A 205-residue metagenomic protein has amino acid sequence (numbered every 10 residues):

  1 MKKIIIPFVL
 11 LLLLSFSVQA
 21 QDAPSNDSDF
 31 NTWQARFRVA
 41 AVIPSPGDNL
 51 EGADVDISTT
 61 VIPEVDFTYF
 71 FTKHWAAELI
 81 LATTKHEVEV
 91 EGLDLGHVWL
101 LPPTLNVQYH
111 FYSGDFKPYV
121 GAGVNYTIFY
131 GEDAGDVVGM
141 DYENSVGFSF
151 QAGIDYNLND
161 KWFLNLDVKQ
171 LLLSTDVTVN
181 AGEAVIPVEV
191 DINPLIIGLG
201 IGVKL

Functional and structural regions predicted by a protein language model:
M1-N31: Cleavable N-terminal export/targeting peptides
A23, Q34, V39-I43, D66-G135 (+3 more regions): Gram-negative (and chloroplast) outer-membrane scaffold detector with strong preference for beta-barrel transmembrane
D27-D29, A53-T59, L93-L100, V138-V146 (+1 more regions): Replace "Gram-negative outer membrane beta-barrel proteins" with "bacterial and organellar outer membrane beta-barrel
F30-D56: N-terminal targeting signals for Sec/Tat export/insertion, comprising classic cleavable signal peptides
P46-A53, E87-L95, Y130-G139, D176-A184: Outer-membrane beta-barrel translocator domains and adjoining extracellular loop/strand segments of Gram-negative
P63-D66, F150: Hydrophobic alpha-helical segments typical of transmembrane helices and their membrane-interface/capping positions
G121, G131-L172: A charged, solvent-exposed segment within the mature domains of Sec-exported extracytoplasmic proteins
N157-L205: Hydrophobic secondary-structure block in the mid-to-C-terminal portion of proteins
